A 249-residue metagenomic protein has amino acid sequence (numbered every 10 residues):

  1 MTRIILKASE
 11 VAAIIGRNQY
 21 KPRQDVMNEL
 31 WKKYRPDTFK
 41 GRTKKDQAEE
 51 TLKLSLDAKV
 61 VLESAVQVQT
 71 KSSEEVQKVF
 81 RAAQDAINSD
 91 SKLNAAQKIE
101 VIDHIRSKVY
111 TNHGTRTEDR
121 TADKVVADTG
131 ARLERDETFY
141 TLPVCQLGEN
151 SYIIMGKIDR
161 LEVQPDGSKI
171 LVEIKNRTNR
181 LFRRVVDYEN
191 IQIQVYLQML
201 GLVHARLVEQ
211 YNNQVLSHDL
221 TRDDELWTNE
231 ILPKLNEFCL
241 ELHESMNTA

Functional and structural regions predicted by a protein language model:
M1-K124, D128: Charged, glycine-rich intrinsically disordered N-terminal tails and low-complexity linkers that flank
D128-N247: Nucleic-acid nuclease catalytic cores
